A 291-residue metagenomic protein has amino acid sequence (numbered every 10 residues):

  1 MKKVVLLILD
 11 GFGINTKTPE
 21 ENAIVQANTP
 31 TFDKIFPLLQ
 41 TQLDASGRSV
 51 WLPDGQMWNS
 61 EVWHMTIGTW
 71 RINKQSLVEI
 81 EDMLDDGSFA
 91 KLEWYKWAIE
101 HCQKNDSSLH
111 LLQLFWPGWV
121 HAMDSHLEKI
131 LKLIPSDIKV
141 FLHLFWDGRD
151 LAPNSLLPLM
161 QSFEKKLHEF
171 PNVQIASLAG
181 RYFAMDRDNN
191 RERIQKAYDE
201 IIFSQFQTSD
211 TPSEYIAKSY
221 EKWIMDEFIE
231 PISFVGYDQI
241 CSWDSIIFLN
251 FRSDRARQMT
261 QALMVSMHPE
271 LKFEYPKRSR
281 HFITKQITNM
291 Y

Functional and structural regions predicted by a protein language model:
K2-V5, F12-Y182, E192, K196 (+1 more regions): Active-site nucleophile/metal-coordination loop of metallo-enzymes that catalyze phosphate/sulfate and related
K3-D10, I246-N250: Short, hydrophobic/glycine-enriched beta-strand segments
I24-Q26, D86-A90, F203-D210, I246: Short, exposed beta-strand "edge-strand" segments with a Pro/Gly-rich flavor and a Y/T-containing core
L151, P158-C241, F251-A256, M264-P276 (+1 more regions): Long, well-ordered, tryptophan-enriched scaffold segments
W243-I246, I287: Active-site lining segments that contact anionic ligands and/or coordinate catalytic metals
